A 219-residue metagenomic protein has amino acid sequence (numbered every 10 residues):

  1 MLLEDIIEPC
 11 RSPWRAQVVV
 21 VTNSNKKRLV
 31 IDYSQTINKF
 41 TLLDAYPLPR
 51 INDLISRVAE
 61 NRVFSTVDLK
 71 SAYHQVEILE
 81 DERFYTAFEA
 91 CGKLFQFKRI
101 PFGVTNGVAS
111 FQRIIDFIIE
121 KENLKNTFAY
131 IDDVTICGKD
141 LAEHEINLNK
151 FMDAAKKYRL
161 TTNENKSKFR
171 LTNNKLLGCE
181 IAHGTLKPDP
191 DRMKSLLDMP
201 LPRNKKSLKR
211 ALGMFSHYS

Functional and structural regions predicted by a protein language model:
M1-S219: Retroelement reverse transcriptase polymerase core
